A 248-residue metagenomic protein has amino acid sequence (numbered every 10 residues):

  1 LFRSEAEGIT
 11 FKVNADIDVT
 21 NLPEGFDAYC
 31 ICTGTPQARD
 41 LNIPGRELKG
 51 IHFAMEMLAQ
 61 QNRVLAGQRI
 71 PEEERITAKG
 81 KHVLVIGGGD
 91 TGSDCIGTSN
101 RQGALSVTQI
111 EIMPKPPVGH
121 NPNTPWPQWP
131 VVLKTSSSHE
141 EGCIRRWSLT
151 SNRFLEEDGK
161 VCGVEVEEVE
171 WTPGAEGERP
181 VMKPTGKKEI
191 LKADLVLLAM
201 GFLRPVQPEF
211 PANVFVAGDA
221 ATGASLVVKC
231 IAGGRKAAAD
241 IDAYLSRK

Functional and structural regions predicted by a protein language model:
F2-K248: Residues forming the flavin
